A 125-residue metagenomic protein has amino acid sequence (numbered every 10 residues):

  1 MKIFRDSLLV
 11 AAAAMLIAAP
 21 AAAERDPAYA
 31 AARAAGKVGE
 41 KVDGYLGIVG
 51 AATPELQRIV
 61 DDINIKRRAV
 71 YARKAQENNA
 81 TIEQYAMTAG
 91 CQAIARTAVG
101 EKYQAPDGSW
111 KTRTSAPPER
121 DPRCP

Functional and structural regions predicted by a protein language model:
M1-I3: N-terminal secretory signal peptides that target proteins for export/translocation
S7-L16: Bacterial N-terminal signal peptides
A18-P20: N-terminal signal peptide c-region/cleavage motif recognized by signal peptidases
E24-E40, Y45-R58, A86-P125: Amphipathic, charged alpha-helical segments and their helix-to-coil junctions in extracytoplasmic/peripheral assemblies
I59, Y71-A89: Surface-exposed patches in mature extracellular/periplasmic domains of secreted proteins
